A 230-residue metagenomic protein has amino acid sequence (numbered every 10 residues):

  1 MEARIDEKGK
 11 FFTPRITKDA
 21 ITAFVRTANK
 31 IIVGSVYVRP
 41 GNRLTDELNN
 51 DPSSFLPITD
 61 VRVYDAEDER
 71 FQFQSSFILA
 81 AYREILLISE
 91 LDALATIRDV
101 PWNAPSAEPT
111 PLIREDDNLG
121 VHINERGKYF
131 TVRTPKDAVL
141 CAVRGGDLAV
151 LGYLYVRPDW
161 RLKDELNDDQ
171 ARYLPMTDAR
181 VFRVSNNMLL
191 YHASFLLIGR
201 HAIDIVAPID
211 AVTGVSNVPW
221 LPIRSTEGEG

Functional and structural regions predicted by a protein language model:
M1-G230: Conserved RNA-binding domains used in RNP assembly and mRNA/RNA metabolism
